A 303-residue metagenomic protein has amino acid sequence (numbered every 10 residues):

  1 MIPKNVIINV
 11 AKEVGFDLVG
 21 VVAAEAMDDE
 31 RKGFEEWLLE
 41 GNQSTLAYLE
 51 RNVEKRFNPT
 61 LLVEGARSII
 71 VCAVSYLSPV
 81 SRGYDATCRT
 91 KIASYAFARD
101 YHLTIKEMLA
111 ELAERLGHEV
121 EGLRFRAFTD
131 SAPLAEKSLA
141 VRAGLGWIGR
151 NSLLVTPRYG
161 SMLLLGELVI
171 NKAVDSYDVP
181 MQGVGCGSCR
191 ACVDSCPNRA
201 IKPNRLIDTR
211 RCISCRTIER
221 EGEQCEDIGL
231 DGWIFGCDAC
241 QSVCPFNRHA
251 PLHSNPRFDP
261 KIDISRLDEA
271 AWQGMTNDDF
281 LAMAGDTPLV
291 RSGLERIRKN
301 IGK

Functional and structural regions predicted by a protein language model:
M1-G185: Auxiliary alpha/beta "docking" domains used to position bulky ligands
A26, A191-S214, R220-E223, G229-R257: Iron-sulfur cluster-binding cysteine motifs and their immediate structural context in ferredoxin-like electron-transfer
V155-P180, L206-E226, N277-L281: Short, charged low-complexity linear segments at domain edges
S188: SIR2/sirtuin NAD+-dependent deacylase catalytic core
R216, R220-F235, R266-V290: Short Fe-S-cluster ligation motifs
C244, R248, L252-N277: Conserved Radical SAM active-site core
A282-M283, V290-K303: Long, compositionally biased charged/polar accessory segments in the mid-to-C-terminal portions of proteins
